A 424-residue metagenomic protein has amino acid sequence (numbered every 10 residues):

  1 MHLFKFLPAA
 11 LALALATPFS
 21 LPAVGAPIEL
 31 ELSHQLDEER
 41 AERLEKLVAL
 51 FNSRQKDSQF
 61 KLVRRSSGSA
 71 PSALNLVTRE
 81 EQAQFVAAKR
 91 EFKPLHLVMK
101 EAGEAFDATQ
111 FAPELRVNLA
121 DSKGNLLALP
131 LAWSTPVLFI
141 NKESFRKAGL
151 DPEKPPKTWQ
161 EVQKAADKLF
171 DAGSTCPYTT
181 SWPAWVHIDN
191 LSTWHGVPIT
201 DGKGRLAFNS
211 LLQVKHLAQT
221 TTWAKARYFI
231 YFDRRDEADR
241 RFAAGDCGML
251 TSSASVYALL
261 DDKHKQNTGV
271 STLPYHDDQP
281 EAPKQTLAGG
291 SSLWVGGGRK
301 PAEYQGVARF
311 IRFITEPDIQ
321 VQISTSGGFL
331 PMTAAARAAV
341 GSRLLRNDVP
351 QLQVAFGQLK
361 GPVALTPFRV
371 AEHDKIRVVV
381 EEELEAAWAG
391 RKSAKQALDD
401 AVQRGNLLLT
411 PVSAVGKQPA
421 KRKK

Functional and structural regions predicted by a protein language model:
L21-R90, E101-D107, P152, Q279 (+3 more regions): Conserved N-terminal structural module of periplasmic/extracytoplasmic solute-binding proteins
R43-L47, K215-Q219, P301-I314, Q322 (+2 more regions): Short amphipathic alpha-helical coupling segments at ligand-binding clamshell hinges and other catalytic/signaling
V63-A70, K157-Q163, I230-A243: Short helix-initiation/N-cap motifs at beta->coil->alpha
V77, Q82-V86, V186, N190 (+1 more regions): Extracytoplasmic/periplasmic substrate-binding proteins
E81-V137, Q163, S271: Hinge/lid segment of periplasmic solute-binding proteins
H96-F111, P155, P177, G196-H216 (+3 more regions): Short, solvent-exposed loop/beta-turn-alpha elements that line the ligand-binding surface or hinge of extracytoplasmic
Q163-D167, K203-F232: Glycine-centered hinge/linker elements that transmit conformational signals in sensory and ligand-binding systems
T325-E382, A386, A414-K424: Long, aromatic- and glycine/proline-rich binding clefts that accommodate carbohydrate-like moieties
